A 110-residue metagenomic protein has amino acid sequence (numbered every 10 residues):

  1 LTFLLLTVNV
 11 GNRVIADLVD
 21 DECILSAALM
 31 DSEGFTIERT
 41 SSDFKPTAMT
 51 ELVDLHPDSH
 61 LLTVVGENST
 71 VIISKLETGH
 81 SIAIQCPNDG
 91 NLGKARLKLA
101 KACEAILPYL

Functional and structural regions predicted by a protein language model:
L1-L110: Non-catalytic interaction/Regulatory regions outside core domains
